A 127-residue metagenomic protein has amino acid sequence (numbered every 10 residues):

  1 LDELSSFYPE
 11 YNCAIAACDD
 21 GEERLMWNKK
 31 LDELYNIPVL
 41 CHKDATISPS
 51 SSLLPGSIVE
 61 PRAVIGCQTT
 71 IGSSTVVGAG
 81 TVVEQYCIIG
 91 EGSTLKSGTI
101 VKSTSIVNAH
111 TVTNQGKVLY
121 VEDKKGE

Functional and structural regions predicted by a protein language model:
L1-T46: Phosphate-bearing ligand-interacting subdomains that bind or position ATP/ADP/UDP/GDP/NAD(P) or nucleotide-linked
L40-E127: Structural signal for interior beta-strand "rungs" in well-ordered beta-sheet cores of soluble enzyme domains
